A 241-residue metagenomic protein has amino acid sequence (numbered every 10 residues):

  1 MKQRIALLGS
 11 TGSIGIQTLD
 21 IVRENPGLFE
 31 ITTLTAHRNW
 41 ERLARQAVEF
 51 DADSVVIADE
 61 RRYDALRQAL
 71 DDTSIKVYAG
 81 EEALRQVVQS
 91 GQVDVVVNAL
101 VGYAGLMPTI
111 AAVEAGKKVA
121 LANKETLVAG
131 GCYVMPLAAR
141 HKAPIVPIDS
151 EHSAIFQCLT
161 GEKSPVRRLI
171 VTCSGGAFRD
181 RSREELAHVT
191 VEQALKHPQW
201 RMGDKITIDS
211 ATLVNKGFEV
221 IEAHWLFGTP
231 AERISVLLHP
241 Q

Functional and structural regions predicted by a protein language model:
M1-V55: N-terminal Rossmann-like dinucleotide-binding module
Q17-P26, R45-Q46, L127-K142, C158-G161: Active-site-proximal loop->helix
T32-V88: Glycine-rich nucleotide/cofactor/substrate-binding loop typically near the N-terminus or early in the first domain
L66, Y103-A115, K124-A143: Rossmann-fold NAD(P)-binding glycine/threonine-rich loop
A79-A111: Beta-loop-alpha module in the N-terminal Rossmann-like domain of NAD(P)-dependent dehydrogenases, especially those
V134-H152, R167-L169: Rossmann-fold dehydrogenase core element
H152-N215: Conserved anion/nucleotide-ligand pocket segment
I208-Q241: Substrate-binding/catalytic subdomain of NAD(P)-dependent oxidoreductase enzymes
